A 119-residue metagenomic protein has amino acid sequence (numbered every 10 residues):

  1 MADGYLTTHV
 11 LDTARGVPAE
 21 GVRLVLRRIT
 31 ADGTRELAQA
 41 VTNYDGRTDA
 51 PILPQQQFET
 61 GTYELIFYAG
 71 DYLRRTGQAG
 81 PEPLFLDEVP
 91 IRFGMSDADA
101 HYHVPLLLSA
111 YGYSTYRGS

Functional and structural regions predicted by a protein language model:
M1-E20, R28: Beta-strand-rich domain onsets/edges
T13, R27-A31, D45, G70-Y72 (+1 more regions): Short coil/turn motifs at secondary-structure junctions
R23-L37: Short amphipathic beta-strand segments in non-cytosolic proteins
R35-E36, D49-I52, G77, E88-P90: Short structured motifs
V41-D45, G94-D97: Short proline/glycine- and polar residue-rich coil/turn motifs
T42-P54, L65: Glycine-centered loop-to-beta-strand initiation motif
T60-S119: Feature of secretome-associated and extracellular-like proteins
